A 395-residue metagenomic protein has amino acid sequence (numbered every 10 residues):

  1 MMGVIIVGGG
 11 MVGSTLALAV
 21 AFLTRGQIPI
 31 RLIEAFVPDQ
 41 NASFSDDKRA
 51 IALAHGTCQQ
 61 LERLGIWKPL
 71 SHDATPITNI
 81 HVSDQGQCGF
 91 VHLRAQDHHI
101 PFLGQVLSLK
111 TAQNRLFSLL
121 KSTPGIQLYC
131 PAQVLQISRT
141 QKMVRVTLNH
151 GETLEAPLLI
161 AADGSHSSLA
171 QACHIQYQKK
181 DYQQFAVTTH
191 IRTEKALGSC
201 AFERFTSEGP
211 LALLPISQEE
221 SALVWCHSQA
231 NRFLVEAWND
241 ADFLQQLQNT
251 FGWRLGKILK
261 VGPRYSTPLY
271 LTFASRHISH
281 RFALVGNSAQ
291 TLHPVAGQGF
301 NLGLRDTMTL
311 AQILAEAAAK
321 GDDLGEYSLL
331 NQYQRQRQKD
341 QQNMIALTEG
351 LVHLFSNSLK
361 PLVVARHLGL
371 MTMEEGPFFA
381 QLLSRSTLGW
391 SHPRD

Functional and structural regions predicted by a protein language model:
M1-V12, R31: Beta1/beta-strand and adjacent pyrophosphate-binding region of the FAD-binding site in flavoprotein oxidoreductases
V7, A21-R49: Glycine-rich FAD pyrophosphate-binding loop
V12, P38, H166: Conserved Rossmann-like nucleotide-cofactor binding loop
F44-Q85: N-terminal FAD cofactor-binding segment of flavoenzymes
L70-A172, D181-F185, D240, R394: Conserved N-terminal helical subregion
L158-K257, V261-R264: Conserved FAD-binding catalytic core of PHBH/FMO-like flavoproteins
N231-F233, A237-Y327: FAD/FMN-dependent oxidoreductases across multiple families
Q312-D395: C-terminal helical "tail/cap" subdomain of flavin- and related membrane-associated enzymes
